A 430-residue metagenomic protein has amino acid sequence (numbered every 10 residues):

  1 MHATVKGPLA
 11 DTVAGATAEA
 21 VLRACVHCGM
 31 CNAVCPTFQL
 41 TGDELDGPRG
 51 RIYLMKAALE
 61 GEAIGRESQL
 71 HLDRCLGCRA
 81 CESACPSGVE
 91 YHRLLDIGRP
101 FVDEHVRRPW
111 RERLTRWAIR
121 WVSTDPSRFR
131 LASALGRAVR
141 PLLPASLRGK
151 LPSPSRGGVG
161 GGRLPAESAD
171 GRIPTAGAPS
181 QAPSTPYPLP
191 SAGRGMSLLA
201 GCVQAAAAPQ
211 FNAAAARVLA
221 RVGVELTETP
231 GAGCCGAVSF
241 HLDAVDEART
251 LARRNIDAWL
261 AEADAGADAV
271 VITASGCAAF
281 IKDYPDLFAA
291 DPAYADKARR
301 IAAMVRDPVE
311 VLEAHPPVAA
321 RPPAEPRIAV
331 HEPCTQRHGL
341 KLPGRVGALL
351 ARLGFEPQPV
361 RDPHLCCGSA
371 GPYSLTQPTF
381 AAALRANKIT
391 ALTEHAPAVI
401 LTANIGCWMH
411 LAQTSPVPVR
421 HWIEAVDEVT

Functional and structural regions predicted by a protein language model:
M1-C31: Generic N-terminal leader/targeting and pre-domain segments
M1-D11, F38-L70, G88-W117, R420-A425: Non-heme iron-sulfur electron-transfer modules
E19-F38, G65-V89, H364: Cysteine-centered iron-sulfur cluster-binding motifs in ferredoxin-type domains/subunits of redox enzymes
R23, G42-D46, S239-D246: Alpha-helix capping and helix-loop boundary segments enriched in small/acidic/polar residues
G29-A33, D43-P48, E225-P230: N-terminal glycine-rich anion-binding loops that anchor highly charged ligand groups
E60, A80, A84, D243: Short His/Asp/Glu-rich catalytic/ion-coordination signatures at enzyme active sites or charged loops
Y91-R156, L164-T430: Iron-sulfur cluster-binding electron-transfer modules in prokaryotic oxidoreductases
